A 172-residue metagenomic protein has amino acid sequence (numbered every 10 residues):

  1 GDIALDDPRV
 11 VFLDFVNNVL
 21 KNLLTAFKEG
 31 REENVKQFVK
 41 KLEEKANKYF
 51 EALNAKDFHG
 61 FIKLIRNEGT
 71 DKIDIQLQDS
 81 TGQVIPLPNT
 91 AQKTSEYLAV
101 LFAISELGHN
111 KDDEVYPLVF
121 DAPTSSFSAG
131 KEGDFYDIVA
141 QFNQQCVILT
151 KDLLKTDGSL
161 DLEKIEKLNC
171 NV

Functional and structural regions predicted by a protein language model:
G1, F50, E96, D121 (+1 more regions): Hydrophobic, well-ordered secondary-structure elements that form the walls of internal hydrophobic environments
G1-D79, K111-E114: Extended, charged coiled-coil "arm/hinge" scaffolds of SMC/Rad50-like chromosome-maintenance ATPases and other large
V35-K40, D74-F102, P123-A129: Conserved ABC ATPase signature
F61, T70-K72, T124-F127, D137 (+1 more regions): Eukaryotic, compositionally biased intrinsically disordered regions
P88, L107-D113, I138-F142, K155: Conserved catalytic network of the ASCE P-loop NTPase/AAA+ motor domain
S95, E106-H109, A122-K131, A140 (+1 more regions): Membrane-proximal bilayer-interacting regions
E114-P123: Walker B catalytic motif
K131-V172: C-terminal lobe/lid and adjacent interdomain/linker elements of RecA-like ASCE P-loop ATPase modules
